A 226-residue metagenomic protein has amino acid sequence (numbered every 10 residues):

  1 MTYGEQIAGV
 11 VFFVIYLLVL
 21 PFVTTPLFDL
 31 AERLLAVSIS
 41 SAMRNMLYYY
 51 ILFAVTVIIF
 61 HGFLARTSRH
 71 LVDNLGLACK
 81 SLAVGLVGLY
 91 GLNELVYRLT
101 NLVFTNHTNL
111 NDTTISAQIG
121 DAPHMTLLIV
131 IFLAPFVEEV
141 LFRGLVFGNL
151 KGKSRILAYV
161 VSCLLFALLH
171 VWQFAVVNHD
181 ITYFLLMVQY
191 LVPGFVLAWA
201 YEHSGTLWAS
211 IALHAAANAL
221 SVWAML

Functional and structural regions predicted by a protein language model:
E5-F13, S41-Y49, L77-L82, A122-L127 (+4 more regions): Residue-level signature of transmembrane alpha-helical entry/exit and packing/kink sites in multi-pass membrane
E5-F22, L52, A83-L89, Y159-L165: Alpha-helical transmembrane segments
V11-F63, L110-A117, M125: Alpha-helical transmembrane segments in multi-pass membrane proteins
L17-P26, V87-L95, C163-W172, A216-W223: Aromatic-anchored segments of alpha-helical transmembrane domains
D29-A42, N101-N106, L150-V160: Membrane interface segments of multi-pass transport proteins and intramembrane proteases
L35-I39, A65-A134: Juxtamembrane helix-loop-helix connectors linking adjacent transmembrane helices in multi-pass membrane enzymes
I58-S68, A200-H203: Structural signal for the C-terminal ends of transmembrane alpha-helices and the immediately following loop
D121-L226: Transmembrane helix-loop-helix hairpins at the membrane interface of multi-pass integral membrane proteins
